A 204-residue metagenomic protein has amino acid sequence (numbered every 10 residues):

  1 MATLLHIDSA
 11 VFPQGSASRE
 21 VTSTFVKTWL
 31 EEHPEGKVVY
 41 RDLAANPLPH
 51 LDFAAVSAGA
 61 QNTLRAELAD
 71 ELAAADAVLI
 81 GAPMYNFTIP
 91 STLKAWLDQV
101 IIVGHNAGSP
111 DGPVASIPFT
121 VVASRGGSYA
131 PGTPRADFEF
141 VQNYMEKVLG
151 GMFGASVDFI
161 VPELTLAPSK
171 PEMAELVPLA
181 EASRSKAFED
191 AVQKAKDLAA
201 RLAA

Functional and structural regions predicted by a protein language model:
M1-A82, F87-I102, P178, F188-A204: N-terminal beta1-alpha1-beta2 submodule of the flavodoxin-like/Rossmannoid cofactor-binding fold
T3, K37, I117-P118, S156-V157: Residues at the starts of beta-strands that form the adenosine-phosphate
H6, I80, F119-A123, F159: Structural beta-sheet core signal
A10-F12, G126-Y129, T165-A167: A short, flexible beta-alpha/helix-coil linker loop
L43, S124, P162-L164: Active-site donor-binding loop signature of nucleotide-sugar glycosyltransferases
G104-G108: A contiguous catalytic/ligand-binding core that recognizes phosphate-bearing ligands
S109-G154: Short, glycine-/small-residue-rich phosphate/pyrophosphate-handling segment
R135-E139, Y144-A204: Glycine-rich phosphate/pyrophosphate-binding loop and the adjoining helix
